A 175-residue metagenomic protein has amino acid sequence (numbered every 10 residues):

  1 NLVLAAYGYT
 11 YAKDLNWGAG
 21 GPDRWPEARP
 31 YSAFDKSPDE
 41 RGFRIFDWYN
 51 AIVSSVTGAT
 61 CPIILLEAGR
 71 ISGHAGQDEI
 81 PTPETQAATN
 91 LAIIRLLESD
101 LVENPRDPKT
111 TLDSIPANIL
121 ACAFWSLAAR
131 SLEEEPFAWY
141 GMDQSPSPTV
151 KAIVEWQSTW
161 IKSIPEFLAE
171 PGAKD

Functional and structural regions predicted by a protein language model:
N1-I80, E133: Noncatalytic carbohydrate-binding groove/subsite architecture in carbohydrate-active enzymes
A75-D175: Aromatic-rich peripheral "rim/lid" segments of glycoside hydrolase catalytic domains that contact and position glycan
